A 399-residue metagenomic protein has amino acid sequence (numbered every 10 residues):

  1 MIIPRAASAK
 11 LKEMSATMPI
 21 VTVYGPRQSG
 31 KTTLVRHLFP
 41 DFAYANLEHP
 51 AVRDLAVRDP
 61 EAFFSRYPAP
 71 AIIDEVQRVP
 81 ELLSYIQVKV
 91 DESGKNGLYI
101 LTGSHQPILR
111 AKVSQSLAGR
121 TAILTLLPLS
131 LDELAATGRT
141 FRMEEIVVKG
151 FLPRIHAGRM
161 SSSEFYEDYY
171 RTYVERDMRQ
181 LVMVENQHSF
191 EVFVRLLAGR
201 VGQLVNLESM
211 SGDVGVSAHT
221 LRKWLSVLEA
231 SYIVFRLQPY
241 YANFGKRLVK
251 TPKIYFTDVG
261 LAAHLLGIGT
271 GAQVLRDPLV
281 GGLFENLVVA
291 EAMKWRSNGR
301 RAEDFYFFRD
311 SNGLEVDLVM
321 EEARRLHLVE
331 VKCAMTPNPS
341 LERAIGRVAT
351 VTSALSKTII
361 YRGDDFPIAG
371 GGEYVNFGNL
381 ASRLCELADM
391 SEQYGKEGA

Functional and structural regions predicted by a protein language model:
M1-K12: N-terminal pre-Walker A segment at the start of P-loop NTPase domains
V23: Hydrophobic anchor at the beta1->P-loop junction of P-loop NTPases
K31: Conserved lysine of the Walker
L34: Hydrophobic positions on the alpha1 helix immediately C-terminal to the Walker A/P-loop
L83-L101, P107, Q115: Conserved catalytic/switch belt of AAA+ P-loop NTPases
P107-A122, R139: Short regulatory helix/loop adjacent to the ATP-binding pocket of P-loop NTPases
P128, G138, G363-A399: Domain-level recognition of nuclease-like catalytic cores that cleave nucleotide substrates
M160, E164-L326: Accessory nucleic acid-recognition modules appended to NTPase machines
